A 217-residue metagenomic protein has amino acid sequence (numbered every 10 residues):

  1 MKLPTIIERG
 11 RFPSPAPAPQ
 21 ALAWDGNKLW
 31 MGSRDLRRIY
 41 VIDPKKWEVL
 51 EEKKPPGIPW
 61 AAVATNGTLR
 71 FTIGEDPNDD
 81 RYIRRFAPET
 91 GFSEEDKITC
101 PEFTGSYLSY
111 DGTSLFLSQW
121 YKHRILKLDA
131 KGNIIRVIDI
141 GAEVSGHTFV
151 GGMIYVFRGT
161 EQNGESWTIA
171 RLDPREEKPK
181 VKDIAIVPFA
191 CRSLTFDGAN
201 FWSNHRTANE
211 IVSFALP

Functional and structural regions predicted by a protein language model:
G10-P15, E52-P56, K97-E102, V137-A142 (+1 more regions): Surface loop/turn motifs at the tips and blade-to-blade linkers of beta-strand repeat domains
G10-R37: Beta-strand-rich domains and repeat architectures in extracellular enzymes and scaffolds, especially beta-propellers
P17-L22, G57-T65, E102-D111, I140-G151 (+1 more regions): Repeated scaffold domains used in trafficking and secretory/extracellular systems, primarily beta-propellers
W30-L36, F71-D80, L117-K122, V156-G164 (+1 more regions): Conserved beta-strand positions in repeat-built beta-propeller and related beta-rich domains
R38-Y40, N78-R84, I125-L126, G164-A170 (+1 more regions): Structural motif
D43-W47, A87-G91, D129-N133, D173-E177 (+1 more regions): Short loop/turn segments that connect beta-strands within beta-propeller blades
V49-N66, I73: Blade-loop segments of beta-propeller domains
C191-P217: Blade-level signature of beta-propeller repeat domains, shared across WD40, Kelch, NHL, RCC1 and BNR/Asp-box propellers
